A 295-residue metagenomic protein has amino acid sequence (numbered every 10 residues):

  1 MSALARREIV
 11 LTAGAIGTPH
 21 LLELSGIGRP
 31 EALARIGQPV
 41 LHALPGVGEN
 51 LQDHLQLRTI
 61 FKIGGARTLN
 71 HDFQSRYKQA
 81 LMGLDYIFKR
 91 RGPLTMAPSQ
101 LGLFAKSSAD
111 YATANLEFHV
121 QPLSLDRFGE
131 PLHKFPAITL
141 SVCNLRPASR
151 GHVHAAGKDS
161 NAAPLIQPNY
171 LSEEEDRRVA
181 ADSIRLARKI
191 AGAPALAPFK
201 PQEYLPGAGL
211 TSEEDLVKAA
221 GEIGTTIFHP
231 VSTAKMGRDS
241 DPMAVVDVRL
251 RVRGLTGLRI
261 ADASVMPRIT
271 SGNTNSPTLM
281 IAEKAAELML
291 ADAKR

Functional and structural regions predicted by a protein language model:
M1-M82: Glycine-rich loop(s) and the adjacent beta-strand/alpha-helix scaffold that form part
G64-T68, K78-P277, A285-R295: FAD-dependent oxidoreductase catalytic-site/capping-region signature
